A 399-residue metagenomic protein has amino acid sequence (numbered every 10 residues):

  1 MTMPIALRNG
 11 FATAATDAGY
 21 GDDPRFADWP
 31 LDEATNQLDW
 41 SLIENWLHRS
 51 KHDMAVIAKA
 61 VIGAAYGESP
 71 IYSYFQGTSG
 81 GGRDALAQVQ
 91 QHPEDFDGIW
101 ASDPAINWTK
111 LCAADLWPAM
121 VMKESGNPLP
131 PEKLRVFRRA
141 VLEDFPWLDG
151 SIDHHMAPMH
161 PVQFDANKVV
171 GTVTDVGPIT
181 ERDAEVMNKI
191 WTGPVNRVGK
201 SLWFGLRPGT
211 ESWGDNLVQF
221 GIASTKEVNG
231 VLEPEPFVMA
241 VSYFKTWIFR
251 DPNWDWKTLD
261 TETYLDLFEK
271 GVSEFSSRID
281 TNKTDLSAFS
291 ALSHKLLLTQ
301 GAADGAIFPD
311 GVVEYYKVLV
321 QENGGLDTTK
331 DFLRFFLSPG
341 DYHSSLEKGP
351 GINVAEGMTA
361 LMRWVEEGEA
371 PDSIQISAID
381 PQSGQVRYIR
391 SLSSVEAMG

Functional and structural regions predicted by a protein language model:
M1-G399: C-terminal His-loop and adjacent cap/lid subdomain of alpha/beta-hydrolase
